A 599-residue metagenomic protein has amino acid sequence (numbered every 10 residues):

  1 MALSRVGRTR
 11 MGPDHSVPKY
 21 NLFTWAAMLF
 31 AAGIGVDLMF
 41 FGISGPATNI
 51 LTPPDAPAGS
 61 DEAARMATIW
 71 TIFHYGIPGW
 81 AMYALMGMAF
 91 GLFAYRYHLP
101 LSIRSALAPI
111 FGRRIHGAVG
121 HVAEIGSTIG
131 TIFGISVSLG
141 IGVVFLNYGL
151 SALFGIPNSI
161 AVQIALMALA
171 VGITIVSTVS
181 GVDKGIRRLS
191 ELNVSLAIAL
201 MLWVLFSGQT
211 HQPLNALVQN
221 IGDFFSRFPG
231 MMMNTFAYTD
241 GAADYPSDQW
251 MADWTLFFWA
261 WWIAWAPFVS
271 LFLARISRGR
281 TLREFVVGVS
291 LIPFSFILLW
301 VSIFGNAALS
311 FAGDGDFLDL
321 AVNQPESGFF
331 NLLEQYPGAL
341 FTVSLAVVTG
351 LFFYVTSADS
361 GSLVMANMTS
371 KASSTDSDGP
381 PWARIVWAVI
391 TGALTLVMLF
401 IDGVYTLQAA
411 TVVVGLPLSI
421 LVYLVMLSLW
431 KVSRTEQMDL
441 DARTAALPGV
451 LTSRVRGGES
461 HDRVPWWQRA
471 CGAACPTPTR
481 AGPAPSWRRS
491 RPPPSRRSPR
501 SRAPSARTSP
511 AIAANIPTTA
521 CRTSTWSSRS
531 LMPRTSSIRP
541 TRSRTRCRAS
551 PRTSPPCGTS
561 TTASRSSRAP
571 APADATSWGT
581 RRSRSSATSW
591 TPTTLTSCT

Functional and structural regions predicted by a protein language model:
M1, I34-L38, H74-V144, A152-T178 (+4 more regions): Helix-loop-helix module between adjacent transmembrane segments
M1-A63, V179, L202, L427-S433: N-terminal alpha-helical transmembrane segments of multi-pass membrane transport and channel/translocase proteins
M1-V17, I69-H74, A89-L99, Y148-F154 (+5 more regions): Membrane-water interface regions at transmembrane-helix termini and the short interhelical loops of multi-pass membrane
P13-A32, T68-I77, L101-F133, G155-N158 (+3 more regions): Transmembrane-helix boundary/entry motifs in multi-pass membrane transporters
F41-P53, V204-R227, N234-T235, A242-D244 (+1 more regions): Extracellular/periplasmic helix-exit of transmembrane alpha-helices
R96-L101, S127-N147, P267-V289, L340-T369: Membrane-helix boundary/coupling elements in multi-pass transport proteins
A123-T131, V137, N147, V179-F206 (+3 more regions): Membrane-interface loop-to-helix entry segments
F154-S180, A199-L200, W259-F272, D378-T395 (+1 more regions): Transmembrane alpha-helical segments of multi-pass small-molecule transport proteins
